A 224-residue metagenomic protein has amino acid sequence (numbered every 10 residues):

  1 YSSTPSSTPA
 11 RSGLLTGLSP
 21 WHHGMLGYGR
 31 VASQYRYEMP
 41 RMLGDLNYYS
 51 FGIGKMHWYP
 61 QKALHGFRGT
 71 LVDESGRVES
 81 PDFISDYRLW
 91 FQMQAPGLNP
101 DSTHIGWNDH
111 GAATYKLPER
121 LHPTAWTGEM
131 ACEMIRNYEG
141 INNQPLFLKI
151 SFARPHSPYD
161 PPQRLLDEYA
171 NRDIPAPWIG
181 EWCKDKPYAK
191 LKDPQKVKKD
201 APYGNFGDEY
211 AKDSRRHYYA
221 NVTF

Functional and structural regions predicted by a protein language model:
Y1-F224: Formylglycine-dependent sulfatase
